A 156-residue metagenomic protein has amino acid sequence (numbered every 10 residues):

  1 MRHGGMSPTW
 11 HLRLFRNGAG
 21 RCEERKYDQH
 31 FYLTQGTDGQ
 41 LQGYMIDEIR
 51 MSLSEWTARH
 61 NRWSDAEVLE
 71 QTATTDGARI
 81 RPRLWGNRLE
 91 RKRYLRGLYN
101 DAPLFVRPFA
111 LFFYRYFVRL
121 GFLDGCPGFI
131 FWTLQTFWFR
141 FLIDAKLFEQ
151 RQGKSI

Functional and structural regions predicted by a protein language model:
M1-Q150: Catalytic-site signature of metal-activated, phosphate-bearing donor transferases, centered on the GT-A/GT-A-like
S155-I156: N-proximal low-complexity "stem/linker" segments adjacent to membrane-targeting elements
